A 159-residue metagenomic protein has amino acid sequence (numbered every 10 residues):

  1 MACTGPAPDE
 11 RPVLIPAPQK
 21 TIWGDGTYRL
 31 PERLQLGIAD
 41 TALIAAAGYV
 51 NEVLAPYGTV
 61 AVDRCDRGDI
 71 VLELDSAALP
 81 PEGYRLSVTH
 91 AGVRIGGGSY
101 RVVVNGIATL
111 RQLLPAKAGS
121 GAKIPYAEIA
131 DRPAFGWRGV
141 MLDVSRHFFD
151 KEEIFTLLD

Functional and structural regions predicted by a protein language model:
C3-R138: Acidic, contiguous N-terminal accessory segments
F135-D159: Substrate-binding cleft of carbohydrate-active enzyme catalytic domains
